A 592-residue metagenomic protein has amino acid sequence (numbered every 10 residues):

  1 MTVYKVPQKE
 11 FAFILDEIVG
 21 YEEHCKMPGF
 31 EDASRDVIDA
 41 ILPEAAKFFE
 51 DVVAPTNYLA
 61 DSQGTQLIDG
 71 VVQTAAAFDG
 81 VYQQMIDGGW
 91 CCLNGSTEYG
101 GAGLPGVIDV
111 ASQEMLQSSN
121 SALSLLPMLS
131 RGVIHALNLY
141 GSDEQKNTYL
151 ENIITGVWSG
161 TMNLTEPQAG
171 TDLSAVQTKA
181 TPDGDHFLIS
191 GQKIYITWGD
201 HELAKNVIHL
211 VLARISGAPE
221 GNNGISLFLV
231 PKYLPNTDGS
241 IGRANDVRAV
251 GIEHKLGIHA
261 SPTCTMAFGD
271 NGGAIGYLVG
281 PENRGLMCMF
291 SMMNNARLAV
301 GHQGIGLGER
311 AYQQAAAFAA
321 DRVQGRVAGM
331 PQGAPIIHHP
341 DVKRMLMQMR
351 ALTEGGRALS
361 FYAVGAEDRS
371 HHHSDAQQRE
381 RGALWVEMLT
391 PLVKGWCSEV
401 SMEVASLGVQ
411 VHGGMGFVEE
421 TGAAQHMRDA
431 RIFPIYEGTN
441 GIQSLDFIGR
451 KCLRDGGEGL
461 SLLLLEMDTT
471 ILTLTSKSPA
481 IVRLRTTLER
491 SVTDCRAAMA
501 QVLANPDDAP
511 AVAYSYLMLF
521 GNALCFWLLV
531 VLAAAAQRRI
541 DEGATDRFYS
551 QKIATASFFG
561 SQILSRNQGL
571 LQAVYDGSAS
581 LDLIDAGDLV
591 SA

Functional and structural regions predicted by a protein language model:
M1-S124, E144, T148, D368 (+2 more regions): Amphipathic, small/basic residue-rich leader segments at the start of a protein or domain
T2-K5, G89, L188, I258 (+3 more regions): Alpha-helix capping/hinge segments and adjacent helical runs
G29-D32, S62-A75, R284-A299, Q313-R350 (+4 more regions): Glycine-rich cofactor-pocket loops
F78, L129-S130, G141-T178, P182-D185 (+7 more regions): Internal maturation/activation junctions in enzymes
R131-V133, S142-Q145, E437-T439, F447-V492: A structural-propensity feature for long, helix-poor, extended segments
H186, S190-A244: A short core secondary-structure module
Y195-T197, L234-V250, K255, P262-A296 (+2 more regions): A glycine-rich, basic-preceded beta-loop-alpha segment at the flavin cofactor/substrate interface of flavin-utilizing
R454, T470-A592: C-terminal amphipathic alpha-helical interaction region
